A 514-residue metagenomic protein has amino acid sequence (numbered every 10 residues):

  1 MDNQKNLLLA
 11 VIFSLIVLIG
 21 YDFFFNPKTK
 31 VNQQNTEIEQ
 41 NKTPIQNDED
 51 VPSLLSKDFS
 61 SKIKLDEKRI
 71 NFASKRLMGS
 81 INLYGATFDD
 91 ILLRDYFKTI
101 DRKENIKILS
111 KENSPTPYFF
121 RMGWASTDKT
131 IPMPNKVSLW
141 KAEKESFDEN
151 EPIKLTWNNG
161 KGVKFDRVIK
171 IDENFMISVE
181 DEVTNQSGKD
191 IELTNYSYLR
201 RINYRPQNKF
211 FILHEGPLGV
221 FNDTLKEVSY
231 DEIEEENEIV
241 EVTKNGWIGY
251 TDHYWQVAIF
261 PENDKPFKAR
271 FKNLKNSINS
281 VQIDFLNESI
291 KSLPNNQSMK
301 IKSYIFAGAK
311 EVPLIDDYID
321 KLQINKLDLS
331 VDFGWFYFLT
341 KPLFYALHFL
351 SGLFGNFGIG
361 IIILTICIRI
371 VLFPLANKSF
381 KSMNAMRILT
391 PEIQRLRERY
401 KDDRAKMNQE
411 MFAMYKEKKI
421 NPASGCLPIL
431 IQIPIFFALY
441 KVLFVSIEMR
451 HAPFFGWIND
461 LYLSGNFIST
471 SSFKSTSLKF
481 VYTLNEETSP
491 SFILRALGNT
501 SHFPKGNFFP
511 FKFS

Functional and structural regions predicted by a protein language model:
M1-E39, I81, D181, N195-Y198 (+3 more regions): Helix-loop-helix
K5, P52-S53, I63, K75 (+6 more regions): Intrinsic-disorder/low-complexity peptide segments enriched for small residues
S14, F23-I106: Juxtamembrane extramembrane loops of integral membrane proteins
G20, Q46-D48, Y250, E262: Intrinsically disordered, low-complexity regulatory regions of eukaryotic regulatory proteins
N35, N41, I45, S53 (+7 more regions): Generic low-complexity segments that are intrinsically disordered, proline-rich and/or Lys/Arg-biased
P44, P115-T116, V242-N245, T483 (+2 more regions): Short amphipathic alpha-helical "recognition" segments used for binding
D58-F59, S229, N356: Helix N-terminus capping/helix-initiation residues
R69, A73-K326: Soluble non-transmembrane domains of integral membrane proteins
